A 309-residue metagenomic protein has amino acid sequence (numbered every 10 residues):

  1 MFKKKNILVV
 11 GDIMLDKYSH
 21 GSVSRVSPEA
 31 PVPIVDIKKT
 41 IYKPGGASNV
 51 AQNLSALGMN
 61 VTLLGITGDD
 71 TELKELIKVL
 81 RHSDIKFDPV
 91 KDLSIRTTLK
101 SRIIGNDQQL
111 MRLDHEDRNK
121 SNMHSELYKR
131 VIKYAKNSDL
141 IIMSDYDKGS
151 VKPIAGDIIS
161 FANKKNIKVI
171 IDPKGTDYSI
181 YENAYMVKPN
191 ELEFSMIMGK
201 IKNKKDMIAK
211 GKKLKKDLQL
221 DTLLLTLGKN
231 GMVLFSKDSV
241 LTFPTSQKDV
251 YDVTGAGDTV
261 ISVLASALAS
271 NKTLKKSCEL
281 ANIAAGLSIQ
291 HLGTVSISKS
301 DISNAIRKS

Functional and structural regions predicted by a protein language model:
M1-S24, I306: Positively charged, low-complexity intrinsically disordered leader regions
K5-N6, P28, V32-T97, I302-A305: Substrate-binding N-lobe of the ribokinase-like
L8-V10, R112, D139-I142, I170 (+2 more regions): Structural motif
D12-I13, Y146, T259: Active-site metal-binding loops of divalent metal-dependent hydrolases
P89-I95, R102-N137: Conserved phosphate-binding/catalytic loop of the ribokinase/pfkB sugar-kinase fold
S138-S150: Short acidic, glycine-rich surface-loop motifs adjacent to enzyme active sites
K148-V240: Conserved phosphate/ATP/ADP-binding segment of small-molecule kinases
D221-T222, S246-R307: Conserved post-catalytic alpha-helical subdomain immediately downstream of the catalytic base and nucleotide-binding
